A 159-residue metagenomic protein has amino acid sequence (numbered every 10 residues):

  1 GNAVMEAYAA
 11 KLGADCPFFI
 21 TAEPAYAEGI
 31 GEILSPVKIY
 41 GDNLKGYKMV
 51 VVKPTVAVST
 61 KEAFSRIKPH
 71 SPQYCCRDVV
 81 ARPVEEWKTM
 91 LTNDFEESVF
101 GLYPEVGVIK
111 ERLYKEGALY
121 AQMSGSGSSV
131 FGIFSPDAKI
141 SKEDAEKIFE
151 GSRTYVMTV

Functional and structural regions predicted by a protein language model:
G1-E32: Gly/Ser-rich oxyanion-binding loop with an adjacent helix/lid that shapes the negatively charged ligand pocket
D15-P17, I133, T158: Short linear motifs in intrinsically disordered
T21-A22, Y26-Y120, P136-G151, Y155-V159: Conserved, helical-rich catalytic subdomain that frames metal- and/or nucleotide-binding sites in enzyme alpha/beta
M123-S128: Glycine-rich beta-strand-to-loop/alpha-helix junction loops that act as flexible
S129-S135: Short beta-strand->loop micro-motif that forms the acidic, two-metal-ion catalytic signature in nucleotide-processing
